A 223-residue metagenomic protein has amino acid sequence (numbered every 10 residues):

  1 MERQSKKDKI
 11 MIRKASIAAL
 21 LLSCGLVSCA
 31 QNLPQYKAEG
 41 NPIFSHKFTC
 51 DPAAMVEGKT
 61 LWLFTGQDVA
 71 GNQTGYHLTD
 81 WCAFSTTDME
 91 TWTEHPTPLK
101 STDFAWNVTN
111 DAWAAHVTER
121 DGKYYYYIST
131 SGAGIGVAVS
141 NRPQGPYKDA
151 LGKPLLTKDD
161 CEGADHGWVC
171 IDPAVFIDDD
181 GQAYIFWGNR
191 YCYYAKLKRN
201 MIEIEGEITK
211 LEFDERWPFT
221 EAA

Functional and structural regions predicted by a protein language model:
K6-I17: Bacterial N-terminal signal peptides that target proteins for export
I12, G25-V27, L99: Hydrophobic transmembrane signal anchors and adjacent membrane-proximal interface regions, especially in viral
A18-G25: Bacterial N-terminal signal peptides
C29-A223: Carbohydrate-active catalytic/glycan-binding domains of CAZyme proteins, especially the secreted or lumenal ectodomains
